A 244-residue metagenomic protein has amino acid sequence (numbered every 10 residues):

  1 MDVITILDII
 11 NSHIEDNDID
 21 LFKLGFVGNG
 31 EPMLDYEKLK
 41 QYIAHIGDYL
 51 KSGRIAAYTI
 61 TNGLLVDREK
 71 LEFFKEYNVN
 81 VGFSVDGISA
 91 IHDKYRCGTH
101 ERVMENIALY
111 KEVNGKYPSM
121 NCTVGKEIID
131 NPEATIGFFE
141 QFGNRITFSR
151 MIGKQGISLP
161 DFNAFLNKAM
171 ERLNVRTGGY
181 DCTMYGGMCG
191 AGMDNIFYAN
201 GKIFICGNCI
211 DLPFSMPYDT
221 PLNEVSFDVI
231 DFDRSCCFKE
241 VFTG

Functional and structural regions predicted by a protein language model:
M1-T5, F204-G207: Short cysteine/histidine-rich metal-coordination sites, predominantly Zn2+-binding motifs
V3-V27, D35-G153: Radical SAM/AdoMet-radical enzyme domain recognition
G30: Acidic beta-to-alpha connecting loop that harbors the catalytic carboxylate
R68-E69, I129-P132, I157-P160, Y185-G192: Short, solvent-exposed polar/charged micro-motifs at secondary-structure junctions
R145-A164, D181-M188: Flexible glycine/acidic-rich beta-alpha junction loops that bind and position SAM and/or redox cofactors in anaerobic
A164-L173: A structural motif corresponding to the C-terminal lobe/cap of the Radical SAM core domain
N174-G244: Accessory C-terminal segments flanking Radical SAM cores
